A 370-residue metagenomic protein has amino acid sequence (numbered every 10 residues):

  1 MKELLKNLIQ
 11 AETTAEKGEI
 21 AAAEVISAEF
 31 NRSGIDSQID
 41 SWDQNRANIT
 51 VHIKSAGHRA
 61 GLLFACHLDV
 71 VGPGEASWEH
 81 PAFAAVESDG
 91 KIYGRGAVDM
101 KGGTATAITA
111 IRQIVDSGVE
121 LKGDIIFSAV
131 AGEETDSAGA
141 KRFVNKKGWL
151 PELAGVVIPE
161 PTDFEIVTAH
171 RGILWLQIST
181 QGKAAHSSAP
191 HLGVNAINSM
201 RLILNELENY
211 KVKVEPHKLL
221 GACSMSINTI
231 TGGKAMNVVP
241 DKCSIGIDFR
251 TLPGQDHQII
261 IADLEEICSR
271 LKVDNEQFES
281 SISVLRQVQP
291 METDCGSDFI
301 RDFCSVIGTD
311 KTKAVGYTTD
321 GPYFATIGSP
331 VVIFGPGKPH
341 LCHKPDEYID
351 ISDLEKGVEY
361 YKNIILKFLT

Functional and structural regions predicted by a protein language model:
M1-G74, K242-G246, I260-D263, I351-D353: N-terminal helical capping/dimerization or prosegment-like subdomains of hydrolases acting on amide or phosphate bonds
S37, V51, A85-E87, I227-I230 (+1 more regions): A structural signal for short hydrophobic beta-strand segments in well-ordered beta-sheet cores
S41, T162, T168, W175-T370: Metal-dependent amide/peptide-bond hydrolase catalytic core, centered on the "pita-bread" metallohydrolase fold
R59-I126: Active-site metal-coordination/substrate-binding segment of hydrolases, especially metallo-dependent peptidases
P73-S88, L153, T168-S179: Acidic-glycine-rich active-site phosphate/pyrophosphate-binding loop
S88-G90, A110-I126, L150-L153, L207-H217 (+2 more regions): Phosphate-handling active-site elements
M100-R171, W175: Acidic/histidine-rich catalytic neighborhood of metal-dependent amide-processing enzymes
